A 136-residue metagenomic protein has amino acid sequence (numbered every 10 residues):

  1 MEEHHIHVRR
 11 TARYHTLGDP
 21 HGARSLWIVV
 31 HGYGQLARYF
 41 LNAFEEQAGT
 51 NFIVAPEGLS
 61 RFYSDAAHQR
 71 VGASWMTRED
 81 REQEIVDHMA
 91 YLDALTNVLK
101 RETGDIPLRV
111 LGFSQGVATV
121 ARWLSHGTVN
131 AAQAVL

Functional and structural regions predicted by a protein language model:
M1-E3: Short, hydrophobic/aromatic-rich segments at coil-to-beta transitions
H5-D105: Serine-hydrolase catalytic machinery in alpha/beta-hydrolase-like enzymes
N42, R122-H126: Active-site signature of alpha/beta-hydrolase-fold catalytic machinery across serine- and Asp/Cys-nucleophile hydrolases
Q47, G127-T128: Active-site catalytic pocket residues across diverse enzymes, especially alpha/beta-hydrolases
L111-G116, V120: Gly/Ala-rich beta-loop-alpha elbow adjacent to hydrolase catalytic centers
V129-L136: A conserved short beta-strand
